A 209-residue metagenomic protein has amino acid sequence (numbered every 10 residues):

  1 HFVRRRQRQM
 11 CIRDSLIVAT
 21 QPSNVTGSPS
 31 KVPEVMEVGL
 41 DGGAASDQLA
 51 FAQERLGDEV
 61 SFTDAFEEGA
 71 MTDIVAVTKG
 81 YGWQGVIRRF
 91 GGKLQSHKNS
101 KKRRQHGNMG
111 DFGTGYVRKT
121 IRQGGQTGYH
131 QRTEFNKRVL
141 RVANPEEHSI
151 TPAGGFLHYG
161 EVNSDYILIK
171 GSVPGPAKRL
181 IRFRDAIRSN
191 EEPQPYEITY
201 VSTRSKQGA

Functional and structural regions predicted by a protein language model:
H1-R8, I12: Single conserved hydrophobic/aromatic residue that forms the stacking wall/gate of nucleotide- or nucleobase-binding
R5-R6, A44-S46, E161: Short, structured coil/loop segments at alpha-helix boundaries
Q7, S61-F62: Short, solvent-exposed coil/turn linker segments
R13-R55, T63, E67: Glycine-biased low-complexity/repetitive sequence motifs
V38, G57, T63-A209: Positively charged, low-complexity, intrinsically disordered RNA-binding extensions
